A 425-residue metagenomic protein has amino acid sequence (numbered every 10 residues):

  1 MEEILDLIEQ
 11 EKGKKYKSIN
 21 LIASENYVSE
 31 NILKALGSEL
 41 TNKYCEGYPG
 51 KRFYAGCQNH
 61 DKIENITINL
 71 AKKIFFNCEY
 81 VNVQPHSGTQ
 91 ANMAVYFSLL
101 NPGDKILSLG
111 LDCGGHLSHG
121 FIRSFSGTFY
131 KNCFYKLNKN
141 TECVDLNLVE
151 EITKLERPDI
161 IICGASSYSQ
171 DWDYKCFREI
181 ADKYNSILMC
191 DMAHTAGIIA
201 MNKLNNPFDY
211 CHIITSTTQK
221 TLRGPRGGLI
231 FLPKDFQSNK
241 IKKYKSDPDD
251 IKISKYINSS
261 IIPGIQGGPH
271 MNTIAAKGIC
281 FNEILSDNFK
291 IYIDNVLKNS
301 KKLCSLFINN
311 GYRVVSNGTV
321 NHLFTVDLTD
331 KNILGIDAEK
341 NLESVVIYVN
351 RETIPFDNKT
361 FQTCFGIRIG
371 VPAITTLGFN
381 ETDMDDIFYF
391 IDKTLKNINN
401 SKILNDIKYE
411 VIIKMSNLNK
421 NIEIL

Functional and structural regions predicted by a protein language model:
M1-N69, E179, K420-L425: N-terminal glycine-rich, Lys/His-bearing helix-loop that initiates the first secondary-structure elements of many
E2, K298, F361-L425: PLP-dependent enzyme catalytic core of the Aspartate aminotransferase-like
E11-K12, S124, N206, T221 (+2 more regions): Replace "in large, NTP-powered and nucleic-acid-processing enzymes" with "in large, NTP-powered factors and other
E11-K17, K43-P49, P158, S254-S259 (+4 more regions): Short acidic (Asp/Glu) and glycine-rich catalytic loops that position anionic groups and cofactors
S18, P49-G50, E79-V81, G267-M271 (+4 more regions): Flexible, glycine/charged-enriched surface loops at secondary-structure junctions
I32, D173-C176, D383: Residues at alpha-helix caps and immediate loop-helix transition turns in enzyme cores, especially N- and C-cap
I66, L70-G311, V371: Conserved PLP-enzyme active-site core in the AAT-like
R313-G378: Conserved PLP-binding catalytic core of the aspartate aminotransferase-like
